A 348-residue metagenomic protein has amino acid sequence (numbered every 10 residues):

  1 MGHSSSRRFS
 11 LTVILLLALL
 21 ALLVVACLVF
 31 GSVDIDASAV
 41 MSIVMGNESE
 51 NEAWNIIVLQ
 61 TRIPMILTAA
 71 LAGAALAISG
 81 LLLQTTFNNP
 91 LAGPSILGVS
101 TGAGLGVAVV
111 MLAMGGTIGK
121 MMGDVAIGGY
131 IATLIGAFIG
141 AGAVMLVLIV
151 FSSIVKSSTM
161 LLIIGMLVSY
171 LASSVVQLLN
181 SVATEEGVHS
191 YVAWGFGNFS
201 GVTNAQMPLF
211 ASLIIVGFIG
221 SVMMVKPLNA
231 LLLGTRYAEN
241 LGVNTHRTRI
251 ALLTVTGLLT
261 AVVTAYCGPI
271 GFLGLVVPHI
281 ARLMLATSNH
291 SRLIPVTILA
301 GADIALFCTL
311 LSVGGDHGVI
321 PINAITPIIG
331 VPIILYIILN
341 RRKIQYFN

Functional and structural regions predicted by a protein language model:
M1-N348: Alpha-helical transmembrane segments in inner-membrane proteins
